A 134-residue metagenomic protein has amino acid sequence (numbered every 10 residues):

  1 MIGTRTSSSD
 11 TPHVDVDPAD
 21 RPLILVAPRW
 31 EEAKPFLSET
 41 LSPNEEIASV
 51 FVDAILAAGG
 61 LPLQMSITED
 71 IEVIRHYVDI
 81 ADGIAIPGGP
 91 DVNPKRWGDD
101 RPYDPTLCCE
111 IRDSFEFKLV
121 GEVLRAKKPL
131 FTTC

Functional and structural regions predicted by a protein language model:
M1-T133: N-terminal beta1-alpha1 cap of cysteine-dependent amidohydrolase-like domains
